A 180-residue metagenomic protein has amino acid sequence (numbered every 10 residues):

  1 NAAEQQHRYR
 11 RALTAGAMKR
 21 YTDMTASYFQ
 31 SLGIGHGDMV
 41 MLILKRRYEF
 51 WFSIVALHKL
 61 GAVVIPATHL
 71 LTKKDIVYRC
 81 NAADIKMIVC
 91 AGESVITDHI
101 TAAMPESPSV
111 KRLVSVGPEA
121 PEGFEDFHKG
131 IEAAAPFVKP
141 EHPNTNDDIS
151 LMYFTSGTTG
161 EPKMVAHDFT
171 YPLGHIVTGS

Functional and structural regions predicted by a protein language model:
N1-V55, T72-V77, H128-K129, F169-T170: Conserved AMP-binding/adenylate-forming core of the ANL superfamily
A12-A17, S150-G174: Conserved AMP-binding A3 loop
A17, K45-R46, L71, A91-V95 (+3 more regions): Short beta->alpha linker loops
D23-S27, N81-D84, G160, V177: Solvent-exposed alpha-helix faces
L32, K59-K129: Structural core segment of the AMP-binding/adenylate-forming
V40, L57, I88, I149 (+1 more regions): Conserved S/T- and glycine-rich ATP-binding loop of Class I adenylate-forming
G61, L173-S180: Conserved AMP-binding/adenylation subdomain of ANL enzymes
S115-P121, E132-F154, E161: Conserved pre-ATP/AMP-binding loop-to-beta segment of ANL
